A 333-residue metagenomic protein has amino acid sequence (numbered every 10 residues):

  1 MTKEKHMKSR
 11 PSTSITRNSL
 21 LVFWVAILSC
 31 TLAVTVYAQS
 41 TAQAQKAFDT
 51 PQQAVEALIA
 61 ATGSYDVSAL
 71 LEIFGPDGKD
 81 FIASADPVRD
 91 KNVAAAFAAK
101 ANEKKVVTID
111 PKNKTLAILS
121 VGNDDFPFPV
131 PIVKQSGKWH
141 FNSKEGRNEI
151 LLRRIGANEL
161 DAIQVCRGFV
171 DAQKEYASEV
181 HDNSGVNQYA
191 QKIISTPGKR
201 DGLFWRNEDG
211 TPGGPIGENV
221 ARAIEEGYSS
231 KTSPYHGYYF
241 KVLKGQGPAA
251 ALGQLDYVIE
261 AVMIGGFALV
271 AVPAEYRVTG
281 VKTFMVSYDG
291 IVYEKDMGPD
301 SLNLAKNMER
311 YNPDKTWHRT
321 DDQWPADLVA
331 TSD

Functional and structural regions predicted by a protein language model:
K5-W24: Bacterial N-terminal signal peptides that target proteins for export
S19-T35: Bacterial N-terminal signal peptides
A38-S64, E145-D171, E175: Short, low-complexity N-terminal intrinsically disordered segments enriched in polar/charged residues
D66-G78, N187-A190: Short, well-ordered alpha-helical segments enriched in acidic and aromatic residues
G78-F128, S229-H236, K241-A249, Q254-M263: Surface-exposed, charged secondary-structure patches
A117-L160, Q164-R167, I291-K295: Short beta-strand edge/turn micro-motifs at domain boundaries
Y176-G280: Flexible, glycine-rich surface segments
G265-K315, S332-D333: C-terminal soluble interaction/assembly domains
